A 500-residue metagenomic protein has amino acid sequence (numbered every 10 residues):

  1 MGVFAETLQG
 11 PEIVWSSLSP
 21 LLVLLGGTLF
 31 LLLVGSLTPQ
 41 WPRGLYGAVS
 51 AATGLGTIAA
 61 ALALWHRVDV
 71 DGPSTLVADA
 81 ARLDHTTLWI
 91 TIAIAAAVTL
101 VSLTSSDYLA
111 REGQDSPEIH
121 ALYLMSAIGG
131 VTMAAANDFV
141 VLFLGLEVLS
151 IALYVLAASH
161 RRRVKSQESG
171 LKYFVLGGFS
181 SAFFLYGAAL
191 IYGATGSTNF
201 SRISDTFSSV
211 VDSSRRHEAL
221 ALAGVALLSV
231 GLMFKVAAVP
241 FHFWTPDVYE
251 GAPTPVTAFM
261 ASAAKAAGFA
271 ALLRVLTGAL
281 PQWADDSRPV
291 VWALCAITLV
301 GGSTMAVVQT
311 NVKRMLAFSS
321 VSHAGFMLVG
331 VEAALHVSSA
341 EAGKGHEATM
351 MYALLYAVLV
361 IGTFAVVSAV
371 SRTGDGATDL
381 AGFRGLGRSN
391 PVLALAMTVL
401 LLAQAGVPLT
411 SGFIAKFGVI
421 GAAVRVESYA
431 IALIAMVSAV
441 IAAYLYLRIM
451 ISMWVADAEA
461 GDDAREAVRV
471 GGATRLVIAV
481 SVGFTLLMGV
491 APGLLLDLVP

Functional and structural regions predicted by a protein language model:
M1-P500: Alpha-helical transmembrane segments of multi-pass membrane proteins predominantly involved in bioenergetics
